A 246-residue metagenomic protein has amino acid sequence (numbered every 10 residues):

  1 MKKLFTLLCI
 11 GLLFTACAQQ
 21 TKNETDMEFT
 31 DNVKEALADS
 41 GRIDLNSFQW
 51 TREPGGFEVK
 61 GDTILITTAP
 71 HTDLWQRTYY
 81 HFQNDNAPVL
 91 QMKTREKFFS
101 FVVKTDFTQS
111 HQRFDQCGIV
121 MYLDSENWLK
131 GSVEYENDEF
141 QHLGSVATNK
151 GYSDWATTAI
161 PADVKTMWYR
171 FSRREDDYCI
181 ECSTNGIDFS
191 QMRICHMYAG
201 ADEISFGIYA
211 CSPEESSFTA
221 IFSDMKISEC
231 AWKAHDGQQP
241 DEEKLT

Functional and structural regions predicted by a protein language model:
K2-L7: Sec-dependent signal peptide recognition, specifically the positively charged N-region followed immediately by
G11-L12: Repetitive helical segments and hydrophobic/amphipathic motifs
T15-A16: C-terminal motif of bacterial Sec signal peptides marking the signal peptidase cleavage site
Q19-Q20: Sec-dependent signal peptide cleavage junction
N23-T246: Extracellular glycan-recognition regions
